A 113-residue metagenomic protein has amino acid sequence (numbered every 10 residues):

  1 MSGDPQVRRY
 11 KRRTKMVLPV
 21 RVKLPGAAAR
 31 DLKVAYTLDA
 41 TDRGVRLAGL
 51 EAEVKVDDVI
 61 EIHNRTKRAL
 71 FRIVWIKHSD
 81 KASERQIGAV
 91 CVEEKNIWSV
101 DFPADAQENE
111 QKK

Functional and structural regions predicted by a protein language model:
M1-K113: Structured alpha-helical
